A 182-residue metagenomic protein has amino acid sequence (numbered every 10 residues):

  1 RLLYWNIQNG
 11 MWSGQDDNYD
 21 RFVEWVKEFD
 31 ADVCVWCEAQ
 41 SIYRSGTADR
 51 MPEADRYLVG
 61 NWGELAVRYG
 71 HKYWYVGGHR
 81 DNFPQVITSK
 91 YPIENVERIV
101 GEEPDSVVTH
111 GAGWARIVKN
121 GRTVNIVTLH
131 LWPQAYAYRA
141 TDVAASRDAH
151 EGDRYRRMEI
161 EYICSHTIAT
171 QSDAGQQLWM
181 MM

Functional and structural regions predicted by a protein language model:
L2-I7, W25-A54, T88, A115 (+2 more regions): Active-site beta-strand/loop signature of hydrolases that rely on acidic residues for catalysis
Y4-D20, S41-M51, W132-Y155: Acidic/histidine-rich helix-loop elements that form or flank divalent-metal/phosphate-binding sites at the catalytic
G14-N18, V26, A31, R50-Y57 (+4 more regions): Extracytoplasmic/periplasmic, Sec-exported soluble proteins
Q15-F22, L58-L65, P84, R156-E159 (+1 more regions): Stable alpha-helical elements in mature extracytoplasmic
V23-V26, A66, Y73, A140-D142 (+1 more regions): Generic alpha-helical secondary structure signal
C37-Y136: Structured beta-strand-rich core segments of catalytic domains in phosphoester-bond hydrolases
G111-G152, R156-Y162, Q171: A charged, solvent-exposed segment within the mature domains of Sec-exported extracytoplasmic proteins
